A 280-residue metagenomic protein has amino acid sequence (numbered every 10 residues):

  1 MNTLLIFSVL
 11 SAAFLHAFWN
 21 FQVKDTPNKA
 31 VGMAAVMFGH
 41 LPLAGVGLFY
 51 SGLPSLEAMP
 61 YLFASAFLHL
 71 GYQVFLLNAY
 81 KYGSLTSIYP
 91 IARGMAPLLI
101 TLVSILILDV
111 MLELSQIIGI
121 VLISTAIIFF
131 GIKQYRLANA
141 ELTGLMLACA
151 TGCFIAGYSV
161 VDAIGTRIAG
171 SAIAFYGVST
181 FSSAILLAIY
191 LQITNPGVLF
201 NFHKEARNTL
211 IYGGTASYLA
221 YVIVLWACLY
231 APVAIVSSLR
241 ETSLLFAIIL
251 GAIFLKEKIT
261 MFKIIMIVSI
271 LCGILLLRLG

Functional and structural regions predicted by a protein language model:
M1-F67, Q73-L85, I132-C149, F181-Y230 (+1 more regions): Membrane-interface interhelical linkers
M1-I6, L43-P60, I100-Q116, I164-I173 (+2 more regions): Helix-coil boundary and interhelical linker segments in multi-pass alpha-helical membrane proteins
F7, A35, A64, I91-A92 (+4 more regions): Hydrophobic core positions of alpha-helical segments in small-molecule transporters and transporter systems
F14-F18, G71, M95-L99, G157 (+2 more regions): Residue positions within transmembrane alpha-helices of multi-pass solute transporters
N28-G32, L76-R93, M111-L114, R167-A174 (+1 more regions): Structural motif at transmembrane-helix junctions in multi-pass transporters
G39-L43, I91-L106, V121, S182-L186 (+4 more regions): Alpha-helical transmembrane segments of compact multi-pass small-molecule transporters, enriched in specific families
L41-P42, T101-I105, L114-K133, F262-L279: Hydrophobic transmembrane alpha-helices of multi-pass small-molecule transport proteins
T143-A174: Selected transmembrane alpha-helices and immediately adjacent juxtamembrane segments of polytopic inner-membrane
